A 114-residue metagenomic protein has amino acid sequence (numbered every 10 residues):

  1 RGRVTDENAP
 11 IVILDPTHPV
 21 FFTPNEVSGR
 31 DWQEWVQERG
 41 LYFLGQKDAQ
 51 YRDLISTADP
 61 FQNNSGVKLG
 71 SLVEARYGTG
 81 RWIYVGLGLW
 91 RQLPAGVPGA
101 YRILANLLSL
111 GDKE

Functional and structural regions predicted by a protein language model:
R1-V97, R102: Catalytic beta-strand/loop cores that center a nucleophilic Ser/Cys/Thr and support acyl-enzyme chemistry
G99-G111: Short amphipathic C-terminal alpha-helix that caps PH/PH-like domains
